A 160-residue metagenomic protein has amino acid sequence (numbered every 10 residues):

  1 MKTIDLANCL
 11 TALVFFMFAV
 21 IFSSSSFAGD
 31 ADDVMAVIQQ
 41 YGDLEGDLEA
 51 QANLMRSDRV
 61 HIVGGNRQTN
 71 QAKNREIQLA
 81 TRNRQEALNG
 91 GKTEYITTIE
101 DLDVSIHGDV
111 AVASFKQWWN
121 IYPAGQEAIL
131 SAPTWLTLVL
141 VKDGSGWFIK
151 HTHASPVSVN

Functional and structural regions predicted by a protein language model:
K2-V14: Bacterial N-terminal signal peptides that target proteins for export
V14-L54: Short, low-complexity N-terminal intrinsically disordered segments enriched in polar/charged residues
D32, L48-I106: A solvent-exposed, acidic/Ser-Thr-rich amphipathic alpha-helical stretch
N66, G108, F115-W119, L138 (+1 more regions): A mature extracytoplasmic/lumenal domain signature
E76, T98-V104, Q117-W119, W135-V141: Hydrophobic/aromatic beta-strand elements that line small-molecule binding cavities or substrate pockets in beta-rich
L88-K92, N120-L130: Short, cysteine-centered beta-strand-loop-beta hairpins and adjacent loop/turn segments enriched in charged/polar
V104-V112, E127, L140-F148: A short, structured loop/turn motif at beta-sheet edges
P133-N160: Short beta-strand edge/turn micro-motifs at domain boundaries
